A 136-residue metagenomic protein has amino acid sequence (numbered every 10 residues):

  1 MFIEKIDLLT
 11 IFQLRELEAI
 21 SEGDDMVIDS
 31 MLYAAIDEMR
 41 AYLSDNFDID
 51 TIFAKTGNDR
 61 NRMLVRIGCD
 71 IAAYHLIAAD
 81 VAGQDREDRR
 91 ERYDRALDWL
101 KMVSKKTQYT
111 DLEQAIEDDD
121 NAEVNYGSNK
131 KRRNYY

Functional and structural regions predicted by a protein language model:
M1-N61, N121-Y136: Conserved short "hinge" loops at termini or chain/domain junctions
L64-I77: Solvent-exposed aromatic/hydrophobic patches embedded in short alpha-helical segments
Y74-Y136: Short loop/turn elements at secondary-structure junctions
